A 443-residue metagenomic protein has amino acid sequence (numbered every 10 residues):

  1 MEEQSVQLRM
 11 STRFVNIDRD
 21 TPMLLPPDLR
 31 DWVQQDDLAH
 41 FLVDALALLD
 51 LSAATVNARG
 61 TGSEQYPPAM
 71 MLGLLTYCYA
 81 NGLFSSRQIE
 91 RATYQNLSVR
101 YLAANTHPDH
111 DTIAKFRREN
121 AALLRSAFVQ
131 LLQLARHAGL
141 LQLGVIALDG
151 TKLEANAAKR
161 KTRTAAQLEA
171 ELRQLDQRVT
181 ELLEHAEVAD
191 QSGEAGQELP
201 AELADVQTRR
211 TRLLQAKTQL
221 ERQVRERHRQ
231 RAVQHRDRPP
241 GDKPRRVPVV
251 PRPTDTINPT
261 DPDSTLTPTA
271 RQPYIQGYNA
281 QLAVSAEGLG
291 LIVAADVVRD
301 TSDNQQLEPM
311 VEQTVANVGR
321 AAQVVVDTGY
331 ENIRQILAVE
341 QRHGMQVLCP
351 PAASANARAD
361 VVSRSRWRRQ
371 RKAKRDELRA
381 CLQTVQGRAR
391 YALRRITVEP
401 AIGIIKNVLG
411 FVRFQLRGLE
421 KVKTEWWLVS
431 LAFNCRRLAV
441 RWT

Functional and structural regions predicted by a protein language model:
M1-H40: Hydrophobic alpha-helical membrane-insertion signals
M1-T12, N16, L75, G82-Q95 (+1 more regions): Anion-binding and metal-coordination hotspots
L25-V33, A54, V385-A389: Short, charged, low-complexity loops and linkers
P26, M71-L72, H110: Residue-level signal for cytosolic alpha-helical hairpin/rod architecture
D31-T76, N81: Basic, short loop/linker segments at the boundary and entry of helix-turn-helix/winged-helix-like folds
V99-A104: Secretory-pathway/luminal and periplasmic proteins that interact with or process carbohydrate-rich
